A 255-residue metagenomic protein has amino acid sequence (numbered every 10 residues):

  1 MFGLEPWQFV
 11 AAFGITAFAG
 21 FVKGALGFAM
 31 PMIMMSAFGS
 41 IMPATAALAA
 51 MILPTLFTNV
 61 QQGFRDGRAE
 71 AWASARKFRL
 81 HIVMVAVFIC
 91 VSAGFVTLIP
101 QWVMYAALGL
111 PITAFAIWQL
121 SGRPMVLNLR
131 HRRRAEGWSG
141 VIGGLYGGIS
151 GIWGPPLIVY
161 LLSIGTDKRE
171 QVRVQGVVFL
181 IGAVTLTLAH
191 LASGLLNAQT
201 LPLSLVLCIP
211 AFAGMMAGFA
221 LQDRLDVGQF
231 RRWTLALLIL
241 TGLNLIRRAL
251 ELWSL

Functional and structural regions predicted by a protein language model:
M1-I41, M125-Q175, G182: Selected transmembrane alpha-helices and immediately adjacent juxtamembrane segments of polytopic inner-membrane
Q8-F9, G14, G39-F57, Q101-I112 (+2 more regions): Structural signature of hydrophobic alpha-helical transmembrane segments
G14, F18, L53-V60, R79 (+8 more regions): Hydrophobic residues within alpha-helical transmembrane segments of multi-pass solute transporters/permease subunits
F21, A25, A37, I41 (+8 more regions): Membrane-interface helix caps of multi-pass small-molecule transporters
S40-T45, D66-S74, L162-R169, G194-N197: Juxtamembrane helix-boundary/capping and inter-helix hinge elements in multi-pass membrane proteins
A47, C90-A93, L145-W153, L186 (+1 more regions): Hydrophobic alpha-helical transmembrane segments in multi-pass integral membrane proteins
A50-Q101, V184-G228: Selective hydrophobic functional segments
N59-W72, A93, Y105-H131, A220 (+1 more regions): Transmembrane helix exit motif
